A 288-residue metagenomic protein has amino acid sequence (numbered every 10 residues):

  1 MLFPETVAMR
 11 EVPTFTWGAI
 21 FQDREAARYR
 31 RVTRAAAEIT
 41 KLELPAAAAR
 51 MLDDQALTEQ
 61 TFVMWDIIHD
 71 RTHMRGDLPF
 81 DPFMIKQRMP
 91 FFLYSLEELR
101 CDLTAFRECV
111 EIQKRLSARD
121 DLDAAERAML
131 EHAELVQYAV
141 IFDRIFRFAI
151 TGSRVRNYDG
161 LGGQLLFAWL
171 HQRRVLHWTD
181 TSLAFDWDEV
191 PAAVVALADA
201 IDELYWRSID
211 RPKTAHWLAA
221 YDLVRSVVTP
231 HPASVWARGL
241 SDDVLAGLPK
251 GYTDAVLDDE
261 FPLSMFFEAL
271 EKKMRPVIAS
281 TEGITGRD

Functional and structural regions predicted by a protein language model:
M1-A49: Contiguous, non-catalytic segments that form substrate-binding/exosite surfaces or channel walls
M1-R10, T14, D188-D288: Non-catalytic terminal regions of proteins
A48-W65: Short pre-active-site segment immediately N-terminal to the catalytic Zn-binding motif
E59, V110-P230: Long, well-structured alpha-helical subdomains associated with metal-dependent extracellular/ecto-lumenal hydrolases
F62-L78, K86: Active-site recognition of the HExxH zinc-binding catalytic motif
H73, D77-D81, R107-K114, R147: Conserved helix-loop functional segments at active or binding sites
D77-L99: Post-HEXXH active-site segment of zinc metalloproteases
Y94-V110: An active-site-proximal "capping" alpha-helix that borders the catalytic cofactor pocket
